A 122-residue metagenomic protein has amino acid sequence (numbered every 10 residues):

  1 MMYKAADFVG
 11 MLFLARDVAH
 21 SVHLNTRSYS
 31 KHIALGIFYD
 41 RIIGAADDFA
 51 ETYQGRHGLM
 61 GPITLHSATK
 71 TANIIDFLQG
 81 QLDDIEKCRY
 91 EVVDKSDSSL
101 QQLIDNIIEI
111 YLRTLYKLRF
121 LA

Functional and structural regions predicted by a protein language model:
M1, L121-A122: Short intrinsically disordered terminal tails
M2-G10, Y29-G36, A68-A72, S98 (+1 more regions): Short, solvent-exposed segments of well-ordered alpha helices
A6, G10-F13, D17, G36 (+4 more regions): Generic structural signal for well-ordered, non-transmembrane alpha-helical segments in soluble/cytosolic regions
L14-G36, E91-D97: Helix-loop segments that flank and shape redox-cofactor active sites
V22-N25, Y29, Y39-I42, I63-S67 (+2 more regions): Aromatic-enriched hydrophobic runs in primary sequence
H32-G61: Conserved alpha-helical segments that form or flank metal/cofactor-binding pockets of metalloenzymes
L65-R119: Acidic/histidine-rich alpha-helical segments that form the ligand environment of transition-metal centers
